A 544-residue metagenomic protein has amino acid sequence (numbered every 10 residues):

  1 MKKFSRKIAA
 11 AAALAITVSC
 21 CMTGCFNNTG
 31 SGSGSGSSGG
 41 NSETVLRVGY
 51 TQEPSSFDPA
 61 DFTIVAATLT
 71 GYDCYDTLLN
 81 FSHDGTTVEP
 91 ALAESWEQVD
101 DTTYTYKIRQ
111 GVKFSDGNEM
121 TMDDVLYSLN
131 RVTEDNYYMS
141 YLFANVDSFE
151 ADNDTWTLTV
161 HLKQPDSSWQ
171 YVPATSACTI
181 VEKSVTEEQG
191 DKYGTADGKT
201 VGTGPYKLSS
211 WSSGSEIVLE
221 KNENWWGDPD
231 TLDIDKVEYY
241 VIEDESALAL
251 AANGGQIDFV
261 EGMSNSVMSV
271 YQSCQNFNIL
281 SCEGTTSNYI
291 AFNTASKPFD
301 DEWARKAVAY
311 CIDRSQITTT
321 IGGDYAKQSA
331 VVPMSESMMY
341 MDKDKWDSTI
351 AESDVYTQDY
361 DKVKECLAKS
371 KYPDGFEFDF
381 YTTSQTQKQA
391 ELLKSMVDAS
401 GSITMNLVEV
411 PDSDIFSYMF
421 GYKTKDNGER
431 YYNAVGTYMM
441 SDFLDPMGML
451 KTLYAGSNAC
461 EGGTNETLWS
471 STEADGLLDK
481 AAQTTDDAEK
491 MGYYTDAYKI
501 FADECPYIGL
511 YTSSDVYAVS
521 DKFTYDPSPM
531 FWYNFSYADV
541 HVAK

Functional and structural regions predicted by a protein language model:
V48, G117, D398-S457, Y493: Periplasmic binding protein-like
G49-D100, N130, V201: N-terminal lobe/hinge region of extracytoplasmic solute-binding protein
S82-H83, A174-P229, K236, D361: Gly/Pro-rich hinge or "lid" segments in bacterial periplasmic/extracellular proteins
E97, T105, Y141-T186, S210-S212: Surface-exposed binding/hinge segments that line and control ligand-binding clefts or catalytic entry sites
N224-V270: Ligand-site clamp/hinge motif
A295, F299-Y340, K388-Q389, Y498-G509: Periplasmic-binding protein-like
A326-C366, K388: Structural transition elements
D354-Y356, N406-I415, G448-S520, K544: Extracytoplasmic/peripheral linker and loop segments enriched in polar/acidic and small residues with frequent Thr/Pro
